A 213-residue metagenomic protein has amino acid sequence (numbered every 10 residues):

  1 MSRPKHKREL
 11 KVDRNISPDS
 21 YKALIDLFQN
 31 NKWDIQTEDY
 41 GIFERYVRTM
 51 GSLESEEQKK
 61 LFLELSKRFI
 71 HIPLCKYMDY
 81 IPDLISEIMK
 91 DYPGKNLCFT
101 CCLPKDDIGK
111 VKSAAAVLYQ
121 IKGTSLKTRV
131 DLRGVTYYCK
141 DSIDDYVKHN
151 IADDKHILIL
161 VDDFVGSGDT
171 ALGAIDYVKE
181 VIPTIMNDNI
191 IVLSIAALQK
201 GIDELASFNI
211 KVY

Functional and structural regions predicted by a protein language model:
M1-Y213: PRPP-associated nucleotide enzymes
